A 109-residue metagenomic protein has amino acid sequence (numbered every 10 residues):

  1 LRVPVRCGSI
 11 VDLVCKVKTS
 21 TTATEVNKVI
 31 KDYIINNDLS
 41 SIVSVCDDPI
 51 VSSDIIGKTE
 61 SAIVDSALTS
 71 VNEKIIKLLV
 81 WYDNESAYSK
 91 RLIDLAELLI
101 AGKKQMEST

Functional and structural regions predicted by a protein language model:
L1-I76: C-terminal substrate-binding/catalytic lobe of Rossmann-fold NAD(P)-dependent oxidoreductases
I56-T109: NAD(P)-dependent Rossmann-like dehydrogenase/reductase catalytic/cofactor-binding core
